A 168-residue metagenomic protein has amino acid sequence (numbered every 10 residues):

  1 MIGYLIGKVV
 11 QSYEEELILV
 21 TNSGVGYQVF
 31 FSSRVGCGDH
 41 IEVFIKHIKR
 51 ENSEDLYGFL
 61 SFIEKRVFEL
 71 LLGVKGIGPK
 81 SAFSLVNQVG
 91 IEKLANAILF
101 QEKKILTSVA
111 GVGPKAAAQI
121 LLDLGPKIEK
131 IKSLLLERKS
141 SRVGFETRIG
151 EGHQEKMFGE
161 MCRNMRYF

Functional and structural regions predicted by a protein language model:
M1-I2, G152: Extreme N-terminus of proteins, especially the signal/transit-peptide cleavage junction and the first residues
I2-I6, V10-I105, A118-L122, P126-E137: Long, highly charged, low-complexity intrinsically disordered interaction regions that mediate electrostatic DNA/RNA
S108: Alpha-helical residues within the helix-turn-helix
G113: Extracellular LysM carbohydrate-binding repeats and other cell-envelope/extracellular binding modules
G125-F168: C-terminal extensions
